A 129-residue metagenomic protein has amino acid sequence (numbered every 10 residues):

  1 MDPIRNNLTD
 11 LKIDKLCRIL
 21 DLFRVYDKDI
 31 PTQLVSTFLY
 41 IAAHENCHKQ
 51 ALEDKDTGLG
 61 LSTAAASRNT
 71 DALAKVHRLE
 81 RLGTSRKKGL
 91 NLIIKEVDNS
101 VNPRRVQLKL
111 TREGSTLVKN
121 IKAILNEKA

Functional and structural regions predicted by a protein language model:
L11-K28: Short, Lys/Arg-enriched N-terminal segment that forms or immediately precedes the first helix of a structured domain
D27-V35: Short helix-coil-helix linker/hinge
S36-H44: Short amphipathic alpha-helical elements of helix-turn-helix/winged-helix folds
C47-D56: Short acidic, hydrophobic short linear motifs in intrinsically disordered regions
G60-L61: The short coil/loop that forms the "turn" connecting the two helices of the helix-turn-helix
A74-D98: A short, conserved structural fragment
S100-V118: Basic, amphipathic "hinge/linker" alpha-helix immediately C-terminal to the N-terminal HTH DNA-binding motif
